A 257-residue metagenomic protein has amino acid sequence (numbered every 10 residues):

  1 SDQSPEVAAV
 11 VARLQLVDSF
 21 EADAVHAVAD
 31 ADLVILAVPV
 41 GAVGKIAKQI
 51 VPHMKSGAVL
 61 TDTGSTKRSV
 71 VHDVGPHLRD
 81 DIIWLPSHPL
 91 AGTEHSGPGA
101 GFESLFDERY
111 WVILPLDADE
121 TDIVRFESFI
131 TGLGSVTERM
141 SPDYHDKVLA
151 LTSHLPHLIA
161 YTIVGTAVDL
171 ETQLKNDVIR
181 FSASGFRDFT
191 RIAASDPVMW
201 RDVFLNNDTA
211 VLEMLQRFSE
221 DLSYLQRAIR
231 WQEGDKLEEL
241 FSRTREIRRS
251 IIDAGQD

Functional and structural regions predicted by a protein language model:
S1-L16: NAD(P)-binding Rossmann-fold cofactor-contacting core
Q3-S4, V38, T63: Short beta->alpha hinge that forms the Motif I/post-I loop of the SAM-binding pocket
E6-V7, A42, K67-V70: Conserved short alpha-helix immediately C-terminal to the canonical SAM/SAH-binding motif I of Rossmann-like
L16-V25: Conserved SAM-binding strand-loop segment of SAM-dependent methyltransferases
A24-V59: Rossmann-like NAD(P)-binding element
I46-G99: Rossmann-like NAD(P)(H) cofactor-binding subdomain of soluble oxidoreductases
L105-R191: Internal alpha-helical scaffold of NAD(P)-dependent oxidoreductase catalytic cores
K175-T244: Interdomain hinge/lid region at the active-site interface of Rossmann-like NAD(P)-dependent oxidoreductases
